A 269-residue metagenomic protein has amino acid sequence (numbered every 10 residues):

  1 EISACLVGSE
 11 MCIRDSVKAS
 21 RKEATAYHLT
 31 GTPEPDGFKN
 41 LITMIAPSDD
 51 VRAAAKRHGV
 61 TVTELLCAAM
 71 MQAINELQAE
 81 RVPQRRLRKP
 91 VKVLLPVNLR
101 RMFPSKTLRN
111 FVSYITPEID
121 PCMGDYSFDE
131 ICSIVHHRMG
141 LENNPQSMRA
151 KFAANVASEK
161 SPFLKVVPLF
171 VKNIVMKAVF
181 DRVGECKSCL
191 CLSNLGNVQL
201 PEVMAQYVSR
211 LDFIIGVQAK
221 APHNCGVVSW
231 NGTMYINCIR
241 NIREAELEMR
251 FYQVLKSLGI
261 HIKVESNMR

Functional and structural regions predicted by a protein language model:
E1-I13: Short, small-residue-biased leader/transition segments that mark boundaries at the very start of proteins
S3-A4, A53-A55: A generic structured-segment signal
E10, R14-T25: Cytochrome P450 catalytic core segment centered on helix I
A24-I42: Short Lys/Arg-rich basic patches
L41-A46, R52, E76-R269: Acyl-thioester-dependent acyl-group transfer interface
D50-V51, M70: Short, hydrophobic/aromatic alpha-helical segments in well-folded domains
A55-V62: Alpha-helical hinge/cap motifs
V62-M71: Short amphipathic alpha-helical segments
